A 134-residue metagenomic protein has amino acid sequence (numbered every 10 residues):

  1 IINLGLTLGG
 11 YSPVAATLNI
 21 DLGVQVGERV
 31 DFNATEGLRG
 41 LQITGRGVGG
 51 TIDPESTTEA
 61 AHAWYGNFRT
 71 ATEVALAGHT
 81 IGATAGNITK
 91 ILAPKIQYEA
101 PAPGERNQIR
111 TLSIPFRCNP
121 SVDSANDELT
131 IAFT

Functional and structural regions predicted by a protein language model:
I1-T134: Signature of extracytoplasmic/envelope-associated structural regions
